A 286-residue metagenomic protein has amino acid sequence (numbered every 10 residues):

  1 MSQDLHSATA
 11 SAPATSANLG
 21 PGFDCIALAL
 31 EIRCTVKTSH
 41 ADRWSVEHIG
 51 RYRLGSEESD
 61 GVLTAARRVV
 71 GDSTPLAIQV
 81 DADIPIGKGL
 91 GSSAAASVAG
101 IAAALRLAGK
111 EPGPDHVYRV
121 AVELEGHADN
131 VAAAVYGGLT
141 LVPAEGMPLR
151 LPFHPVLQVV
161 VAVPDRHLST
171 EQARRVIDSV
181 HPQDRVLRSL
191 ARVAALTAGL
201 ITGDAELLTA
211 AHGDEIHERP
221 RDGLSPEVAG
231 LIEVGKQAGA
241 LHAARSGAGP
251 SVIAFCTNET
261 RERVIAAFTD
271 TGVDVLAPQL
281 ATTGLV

Functional and structural regions predicted by a protein language model:
M1-K88, K110, A267, L280-T283: ATP-binding N-lobe of GHMP and related small-molecule kinases
S2-D4, S16-N18, A27-L30, G71 (+7 more regions): Solvent-exposed alpha-helices and their adjacent loops that cap or buttress functional pockets in soluble metabolic
A12-D24, A82-L105, G126-D129, H242-P250: Glycine/serine-rich anion-binding loops at beta->alpha junctions that coordinate negatively charged ligand groups
I32, L90-P114, V135-G137: DPxDG-like acidic metal-binding loop motif
H40, P164, A254-N258: Short beta-strand-to-loop capping motifs
P112-L157, A229, A243-R245, I253: Alpha/beta catalytic cores of group-transfer enzymes, especially the acyltransferase/condensing modules of polyketide
V161-G223: Active-site rim beta-loop-alpha module in soluble metabolic enzymes
L200-V286: Glycine-rich, charge-dense phosphate/pyrophosphate-binding loop(s) and the adjacent flexible "lid"/catalytic subdomain
